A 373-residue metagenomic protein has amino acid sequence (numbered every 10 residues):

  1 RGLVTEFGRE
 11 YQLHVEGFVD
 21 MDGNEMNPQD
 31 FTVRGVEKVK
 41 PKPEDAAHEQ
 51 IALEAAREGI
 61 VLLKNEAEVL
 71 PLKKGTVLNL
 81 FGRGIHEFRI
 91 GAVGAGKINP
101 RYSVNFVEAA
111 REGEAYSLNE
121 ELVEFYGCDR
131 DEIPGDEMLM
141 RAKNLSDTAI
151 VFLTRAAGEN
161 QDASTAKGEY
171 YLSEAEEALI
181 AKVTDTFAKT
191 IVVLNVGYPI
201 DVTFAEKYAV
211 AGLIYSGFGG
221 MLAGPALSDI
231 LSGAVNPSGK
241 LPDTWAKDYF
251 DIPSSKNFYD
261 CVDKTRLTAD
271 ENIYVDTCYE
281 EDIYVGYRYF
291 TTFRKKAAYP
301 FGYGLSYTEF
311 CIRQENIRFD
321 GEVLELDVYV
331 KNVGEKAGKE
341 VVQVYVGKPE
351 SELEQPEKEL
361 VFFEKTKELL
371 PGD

Functional and structural regions predicted by a protein language model:
G2-E10, E16-D373: C-terminal non-catalytic regions of proteins with extracellular/luminal or membrane-system context
